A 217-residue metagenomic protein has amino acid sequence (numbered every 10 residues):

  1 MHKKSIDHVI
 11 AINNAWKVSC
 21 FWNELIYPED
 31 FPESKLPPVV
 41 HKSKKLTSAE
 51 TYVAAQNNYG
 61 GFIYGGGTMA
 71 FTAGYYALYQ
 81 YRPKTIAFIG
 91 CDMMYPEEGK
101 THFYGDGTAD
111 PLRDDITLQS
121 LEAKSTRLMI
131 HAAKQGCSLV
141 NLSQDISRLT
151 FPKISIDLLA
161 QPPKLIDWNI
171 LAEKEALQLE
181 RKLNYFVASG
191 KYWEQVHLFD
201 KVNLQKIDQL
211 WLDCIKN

Functional and structural regions predicted by a protein language model:
M1-N217: Metal-ion/cofactor- or nucleotide/acyl-coenzyme-handling active-site neighborhoods
